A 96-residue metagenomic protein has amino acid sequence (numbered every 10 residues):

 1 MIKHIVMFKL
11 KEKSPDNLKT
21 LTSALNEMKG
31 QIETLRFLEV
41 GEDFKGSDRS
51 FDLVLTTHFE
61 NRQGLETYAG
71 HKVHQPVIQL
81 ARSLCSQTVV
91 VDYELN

Functional and structural regions predicted by a protein language model:
M1-D52, E60-G70, Y93-N96: Short S/T/G/P-rich N-terminal loop/turn motif that feeds into the first structured element of a domain
A69, I78-A81: Short, flexible helix/strand-to-coil boundary loops that buttress conserved ligand/catalytic motifs in alpha/beta
